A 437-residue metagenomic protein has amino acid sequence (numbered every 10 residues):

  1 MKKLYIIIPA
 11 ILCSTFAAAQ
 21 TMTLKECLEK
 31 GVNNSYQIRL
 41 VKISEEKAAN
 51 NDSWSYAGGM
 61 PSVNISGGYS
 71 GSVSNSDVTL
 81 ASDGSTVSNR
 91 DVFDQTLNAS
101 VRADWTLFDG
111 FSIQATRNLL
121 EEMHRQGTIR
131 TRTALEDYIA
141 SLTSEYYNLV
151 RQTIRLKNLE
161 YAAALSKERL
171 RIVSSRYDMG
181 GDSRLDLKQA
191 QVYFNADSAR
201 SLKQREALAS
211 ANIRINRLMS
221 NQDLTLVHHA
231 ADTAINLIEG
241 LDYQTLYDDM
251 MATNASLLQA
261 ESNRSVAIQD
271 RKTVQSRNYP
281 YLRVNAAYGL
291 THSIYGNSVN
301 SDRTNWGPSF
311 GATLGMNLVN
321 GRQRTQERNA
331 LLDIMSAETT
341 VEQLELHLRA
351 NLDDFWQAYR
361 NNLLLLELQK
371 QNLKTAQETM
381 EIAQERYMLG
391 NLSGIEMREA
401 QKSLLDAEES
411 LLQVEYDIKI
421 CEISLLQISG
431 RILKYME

Functional and structural regions predicted by a protein language model:
A10-A18: Hydrophobic h-region of N-terminal signal peptides that target proteins for export in Gram-negative bacteria
A18-G68, S74, Q222-S265, E345 (+2 more regions): Bacterial Sec-pathway N-terminal export signals of envelope proteins
Q20-E145, L282, A286, R322-R324: Short flexible linkers and secondary-structure junctions
E26, N50, D137-D249, F355-A358 (+2 more regions): Periplasmic alpha-helical coiled-coil/stalk elements that build and connect Gram-negative outer-membrane
R39-I43, Y56-A57, F93, L107-L135 (+5 more regions): Sec/SRP-type N-terminal targeting helices
S66-W105, A231-E239, K272, N285-V319 (+1 more regions): Small/polar, glycine/serine/threonine/aspartate-rich low-complexity segments that form flexible
Y177-G181, Y387-N391, I428: A short glycine-centered flexible hinge/capping loop motif at secondary-structure junctions
S410-E437: Acidic, low-complexity, intrinsically disordered peripheral segments
